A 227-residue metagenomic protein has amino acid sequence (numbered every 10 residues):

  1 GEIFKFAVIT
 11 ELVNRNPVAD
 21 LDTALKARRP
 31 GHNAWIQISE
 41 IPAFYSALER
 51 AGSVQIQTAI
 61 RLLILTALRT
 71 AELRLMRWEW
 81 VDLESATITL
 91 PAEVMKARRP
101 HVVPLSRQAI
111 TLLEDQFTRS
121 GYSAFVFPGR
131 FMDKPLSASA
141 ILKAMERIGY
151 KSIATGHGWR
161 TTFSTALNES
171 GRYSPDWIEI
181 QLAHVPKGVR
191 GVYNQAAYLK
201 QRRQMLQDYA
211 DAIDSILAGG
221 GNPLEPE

Functional and structural regions predicted by a protein language model:
G1-F6, L21, L105: Non-catalytic DNA-binding core/recognition domains of DNA-processing enzymes
E2-I9, L65, R69, A166-E169 (+1 more regions): Alpha-helical scaffold segments in carbohydrate-active enzymes
I3-N14, V81, Y173: Bacterial peptidoglycan biogenesis and beta-lactam-recognition machinery
I9-M76, E84, M95-R99, R119-S120 (+2 more regions): Basic, Lys/Arg- and aromatic-enriched nucleic-acid-binding interface segment
W35-P42, S85, V94, P104-I153 (+4 more regions): Active-site/catalytic core of tyrosine-dependent DNA strand-transfer enzymes
W80-T87, K151-I153, R172-N194, S215-N222: Short, polar N-cap/turn motifs at the start of nucleic acid-interacting alpha helices
K96, R107-T111, D115-S123, P128-D133 (+2 more regions): C-terminal secondary-structure termini that scaffold catalytic or DNA-interacting sites
